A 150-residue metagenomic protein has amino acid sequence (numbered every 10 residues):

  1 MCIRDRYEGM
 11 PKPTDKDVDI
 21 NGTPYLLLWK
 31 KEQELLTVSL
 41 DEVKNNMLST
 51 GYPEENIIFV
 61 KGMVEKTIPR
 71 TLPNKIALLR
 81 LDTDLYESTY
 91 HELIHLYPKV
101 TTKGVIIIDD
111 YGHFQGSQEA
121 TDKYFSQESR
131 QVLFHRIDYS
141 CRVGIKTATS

Functional and structural regions predicted by a protein language model:
M1-S150: S-adenosylmethionine/decaboxylated-SAM
